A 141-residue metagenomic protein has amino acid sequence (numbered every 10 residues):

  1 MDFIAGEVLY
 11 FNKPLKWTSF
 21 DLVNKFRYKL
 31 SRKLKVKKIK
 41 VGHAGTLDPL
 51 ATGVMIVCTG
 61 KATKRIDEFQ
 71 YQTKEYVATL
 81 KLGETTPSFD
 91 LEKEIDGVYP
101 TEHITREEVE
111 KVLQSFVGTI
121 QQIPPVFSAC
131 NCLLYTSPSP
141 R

Functional and structural regions predicted by a protein language model:
M1-L133, S137: Catalytic/RNA-binding core of pseudouridine synthases
S139-R141: Positively charged, low-complexity/disordered segments
